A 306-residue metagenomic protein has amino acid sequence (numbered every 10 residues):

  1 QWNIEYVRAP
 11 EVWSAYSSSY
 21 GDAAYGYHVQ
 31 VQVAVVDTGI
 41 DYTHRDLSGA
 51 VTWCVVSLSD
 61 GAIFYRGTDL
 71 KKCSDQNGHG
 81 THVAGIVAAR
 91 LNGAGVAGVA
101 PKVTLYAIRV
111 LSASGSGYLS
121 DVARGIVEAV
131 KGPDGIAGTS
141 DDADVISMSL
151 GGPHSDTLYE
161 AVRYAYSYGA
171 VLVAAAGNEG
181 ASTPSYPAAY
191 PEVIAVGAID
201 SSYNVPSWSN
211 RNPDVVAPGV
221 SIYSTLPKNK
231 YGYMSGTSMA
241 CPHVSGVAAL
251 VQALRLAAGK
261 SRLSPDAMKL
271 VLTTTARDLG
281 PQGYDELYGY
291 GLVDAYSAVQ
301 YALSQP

Functional and structural regions predicted by a protein language model:
W2-T104, L111, D121-A143, S202 (+2 more regions): Active-site core segment of subtilase-fold serine proteases
R8, T43, H79-V83, Y118 (+8 more regions): Stable alpha-helical elements in mature extracytoplasmic
S14-Y25, Q30, A34, G117-G135 (+8 more regions): Extracytoplasmic low-complexity repetitive segments enriched in small/polar residues
D37, G177, G236: Active-site glycine-centered loops adjacent to acidic/histidine catalytic or metal-binding residues that shape
V83, V122, G138-P227, K269-R277: Catalytic-core segments of hydrolase enzymes
A84-V87, G93, Y106-S112, D144 (+5 more regions): Hydrolase catalytic cores
A88-N92, P101, V127-G135, R163-A170 (+6 more regions): Sec-exported extracytoplasmic/periplasmic mature domains
